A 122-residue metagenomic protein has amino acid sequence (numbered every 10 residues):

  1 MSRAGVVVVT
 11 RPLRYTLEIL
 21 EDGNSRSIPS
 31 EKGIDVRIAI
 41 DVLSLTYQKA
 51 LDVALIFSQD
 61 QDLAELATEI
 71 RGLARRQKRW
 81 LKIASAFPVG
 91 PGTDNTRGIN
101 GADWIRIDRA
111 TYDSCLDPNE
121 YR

Functional and structural regions predicted by a protein language model:
M1-D52, P91-R122: A charged nuclease-like catalytic/ligand-binding cleft shared by nucleic-acid processing domains
G33-V36, L45-I99: Active-site histidine-anchored catalytic micro-motif
